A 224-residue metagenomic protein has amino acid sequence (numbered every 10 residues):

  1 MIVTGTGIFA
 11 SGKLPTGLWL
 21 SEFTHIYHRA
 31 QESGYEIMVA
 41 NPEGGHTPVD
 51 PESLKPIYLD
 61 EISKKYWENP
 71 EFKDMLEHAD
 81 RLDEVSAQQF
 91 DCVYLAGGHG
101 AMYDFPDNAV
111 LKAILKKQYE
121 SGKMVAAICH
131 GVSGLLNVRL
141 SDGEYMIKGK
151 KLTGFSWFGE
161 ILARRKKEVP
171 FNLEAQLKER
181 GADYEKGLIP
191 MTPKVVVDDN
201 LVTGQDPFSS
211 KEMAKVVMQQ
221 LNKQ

Functional and structural regions predicted by a protein language model:
M1-S121, V125, S133-Q224: Extended, subdomain-level signal for the structured scaffold at the beginning of enzyme domains
C129: Catalytic, metal-anchored helix/loop core of enzyme active sites in primary metabolism
